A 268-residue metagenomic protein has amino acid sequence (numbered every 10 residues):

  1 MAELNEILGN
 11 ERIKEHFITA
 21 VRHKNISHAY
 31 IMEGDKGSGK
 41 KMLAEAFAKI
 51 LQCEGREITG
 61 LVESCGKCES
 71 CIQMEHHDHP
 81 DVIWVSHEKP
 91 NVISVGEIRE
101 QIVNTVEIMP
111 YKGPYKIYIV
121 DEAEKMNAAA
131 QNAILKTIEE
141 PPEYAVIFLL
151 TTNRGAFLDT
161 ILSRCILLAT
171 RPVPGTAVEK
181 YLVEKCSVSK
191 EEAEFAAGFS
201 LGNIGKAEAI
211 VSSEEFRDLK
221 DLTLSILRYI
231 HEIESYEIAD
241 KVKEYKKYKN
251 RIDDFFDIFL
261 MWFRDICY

Functional and structural regions predicted by a protein language model:
M1-I50, I58, Q73, E143-A145 (+2 more regions): Charged, glycine-rich active-site and insertion segments that engage polyanionic ligands
A2-A129: Clamp-loader machinery-focused feature within the broader ASCE/P-loop NTPase space
E122, L149-R154: A short beta-strand-to-loop transition that corresponds to the Sensor-1 phosphate-sensing loop of AAA+ P-loop ATPases
N132-L149: Conserved catalytic/switch belt of AAA+ P-loop NTPases
